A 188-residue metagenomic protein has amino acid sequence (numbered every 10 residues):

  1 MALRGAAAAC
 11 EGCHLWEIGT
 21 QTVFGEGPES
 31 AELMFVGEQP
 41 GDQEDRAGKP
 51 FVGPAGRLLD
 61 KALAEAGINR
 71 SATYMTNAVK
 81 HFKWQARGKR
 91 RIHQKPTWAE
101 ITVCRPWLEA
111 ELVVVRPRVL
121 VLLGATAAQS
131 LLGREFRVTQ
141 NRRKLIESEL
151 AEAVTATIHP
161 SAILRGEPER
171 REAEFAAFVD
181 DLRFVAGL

Functional and structural regions predicted by a protein language model:
M1-L188: A polyanion-binding, active-site-adjacent surface
